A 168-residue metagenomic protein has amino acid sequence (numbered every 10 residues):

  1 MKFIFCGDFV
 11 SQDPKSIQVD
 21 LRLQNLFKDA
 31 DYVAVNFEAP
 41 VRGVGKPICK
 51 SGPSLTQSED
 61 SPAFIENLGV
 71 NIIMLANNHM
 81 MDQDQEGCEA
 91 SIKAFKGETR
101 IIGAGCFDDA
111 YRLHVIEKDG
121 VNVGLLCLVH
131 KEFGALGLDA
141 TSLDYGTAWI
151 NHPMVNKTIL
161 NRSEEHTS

Functional and structural regions predicted by a protein language model:
M1-K28: Active-site-proximal N-terminal segment of extracellular/periplasmic enzymes that hydrolyze or transfer
I4-F5, V10-S11, L55-P62, G97-I102 (+3 more regions): Hydrophobic structural segments
F5-G7, V33-E38, L68-N78, R100-C106 (+1 more regions): Active-site neighborhood of phospho(di)ester-bond hydrolases with catalytic His/Asp-centered motifs
F9-Q12, E38-P40, M80-M81, C106-F107 (+1 more regions): Catalytic metal-binding/acid-base residues of hydrolase active sites
P14-R22, R42-F64, A76-G97, H114: Metal-dependent catalytic neighborhoods of phosphoester/phosphodiester hydrolases
I17-Q24, L55, K118-E164, S168: Binuclear metal-dependent hydrolase catalytic cores centered on His/Asp/Glu-rich metal-binding motifs
D29, F64-N71, R162-S163: A structural motif corresponding to the C-terminal end of an alpha-helix and its immediate exit/capping segment
I72-L125, G134: Active-site-adjacent helix-turn-beta-strand microarchitecture at beta-sheet edges that either contains or buttresses
